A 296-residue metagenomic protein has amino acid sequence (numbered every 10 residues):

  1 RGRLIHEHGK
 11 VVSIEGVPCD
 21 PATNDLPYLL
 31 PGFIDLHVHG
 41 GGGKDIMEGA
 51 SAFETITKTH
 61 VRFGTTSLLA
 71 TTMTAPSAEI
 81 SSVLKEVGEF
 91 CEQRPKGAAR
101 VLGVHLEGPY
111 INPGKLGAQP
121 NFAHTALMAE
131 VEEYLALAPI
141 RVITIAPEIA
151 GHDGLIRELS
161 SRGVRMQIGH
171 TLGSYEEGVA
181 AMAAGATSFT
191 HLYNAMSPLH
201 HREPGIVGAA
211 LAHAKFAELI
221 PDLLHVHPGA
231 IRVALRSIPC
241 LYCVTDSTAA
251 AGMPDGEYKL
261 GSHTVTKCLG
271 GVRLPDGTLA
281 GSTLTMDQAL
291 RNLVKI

Functional and structural regions predicted by a protein language model:
R1-C19: N-terminal metal-binding scaffold of metallo-dependent hydrolase/deaminase domains
G9, L26, H37, H60 (+5 more regions): Divalent metal-coordination and catalytic microenvironments
V17-E54, K58: Replace "His-x-His-based motif
G32-I34, Q167, C243-V244: Residue-level marker for buried hydrophobic side chains located in beta-strands that build the well-ordered beta-sheet
F33, G40-I46, L69-E79, A195-A212 (+1 more regions): Active-site loop-to-helix "anion-binding N-cap" substructures in soluble metabolic enzymes
H39, E54-V83, A99-N112, A138-E148 (+5 more regions): Divalent metal-dependent hydrolysis catalytic cores, especially in the metallo-beta-lactamase
L106, P113-G205: Divalent metal-binding pocket/active-site signature
E177-I296: Active-site-adjacent C-terminal substructures of enzyme catalytic domains
